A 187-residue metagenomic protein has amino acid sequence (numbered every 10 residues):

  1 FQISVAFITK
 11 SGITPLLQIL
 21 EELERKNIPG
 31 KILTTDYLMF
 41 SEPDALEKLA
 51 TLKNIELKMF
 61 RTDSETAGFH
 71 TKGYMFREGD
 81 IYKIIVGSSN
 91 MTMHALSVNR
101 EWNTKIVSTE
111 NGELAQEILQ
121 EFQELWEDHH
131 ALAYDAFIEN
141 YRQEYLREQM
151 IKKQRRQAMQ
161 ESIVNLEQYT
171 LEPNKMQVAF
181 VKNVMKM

Functional and structural regions predicted by a protein language model:
Q2-N183: PLD/PLD-like phosphodiesterase catalytic module centered on the HKD motif
M187: Walker A/P-loop
